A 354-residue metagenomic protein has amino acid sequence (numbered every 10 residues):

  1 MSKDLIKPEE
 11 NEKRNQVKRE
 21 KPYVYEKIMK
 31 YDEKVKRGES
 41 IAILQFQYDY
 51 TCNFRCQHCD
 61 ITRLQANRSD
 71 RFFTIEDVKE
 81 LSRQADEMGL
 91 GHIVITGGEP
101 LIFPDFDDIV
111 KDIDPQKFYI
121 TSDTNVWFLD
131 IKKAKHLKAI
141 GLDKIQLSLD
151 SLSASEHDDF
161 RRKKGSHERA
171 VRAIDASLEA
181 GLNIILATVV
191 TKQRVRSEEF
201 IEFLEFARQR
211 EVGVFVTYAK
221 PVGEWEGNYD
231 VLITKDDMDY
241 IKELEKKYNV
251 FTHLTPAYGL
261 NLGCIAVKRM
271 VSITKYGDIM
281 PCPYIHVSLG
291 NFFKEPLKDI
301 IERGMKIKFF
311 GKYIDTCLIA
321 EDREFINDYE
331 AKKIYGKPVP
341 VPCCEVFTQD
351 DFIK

Functional and structural regions predicted by a protein language model:
S2-D143: Conserved alpha-helical substructure of the radical SAM core
S2-E12, Y23-D32, Y284-K354: Flexible mid-to-C-terminal extensions adjoining Fe-S/redox cofactors in radical SAM and related proteins
S2-K7, M29, N183, E199 (+1 more regions): A C-terminal junction/extension of Radical SAM enzymes
C52, C56-C59, C264, C282 (+1 more regions): Short cysteine clusters
H58, T62-Q65, M270, S288 (+2 more regions): Secreted/processed peptides and extracellular or luminal domains of membrane proteins
L64-R68, S153-F160, G223-N228: A short acidic, helix-capping loop that chelates divalent metal ions and anchors anionic groups
A66-I75, K163-H167, V231-T234: Flexible, glycine- and charge-enriched loops at secondary-structure boundaries
I75-I95, F103-T217: Radical SAM/AdoMet-radical enzyme domain recognition
